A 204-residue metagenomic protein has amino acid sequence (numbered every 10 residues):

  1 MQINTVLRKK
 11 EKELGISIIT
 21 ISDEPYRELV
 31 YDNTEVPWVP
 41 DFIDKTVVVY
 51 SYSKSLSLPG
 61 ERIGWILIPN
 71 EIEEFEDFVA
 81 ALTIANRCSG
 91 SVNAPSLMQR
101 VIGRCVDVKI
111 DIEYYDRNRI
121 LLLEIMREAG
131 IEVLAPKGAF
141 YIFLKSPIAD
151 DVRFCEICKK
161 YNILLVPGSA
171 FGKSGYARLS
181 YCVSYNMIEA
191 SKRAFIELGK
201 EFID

Functional and structural regions predicted by a protein language model:
M1-D204: PLP-dependent class I/II
